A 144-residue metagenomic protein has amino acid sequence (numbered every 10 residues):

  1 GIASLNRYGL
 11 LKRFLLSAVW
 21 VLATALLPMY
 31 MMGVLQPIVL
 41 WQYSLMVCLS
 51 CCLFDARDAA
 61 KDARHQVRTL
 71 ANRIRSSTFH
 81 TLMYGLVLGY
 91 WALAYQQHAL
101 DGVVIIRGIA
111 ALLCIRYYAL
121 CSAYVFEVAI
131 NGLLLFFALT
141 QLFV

Functional and structural regions predicted by a protein language model:
G1, L22, Q42-A59, G108-A119: Transmembrane alpha-helical segments that form the membrane-embedded catalytic/substrate-channel core of multi-pass
G1, T81-A129: Transmembrane helix-loop-helix
G1-W20, V67-F79, I115-F143: Interhelical loop and helix-boundary elements at the membrane-water interface of polytopic inner-membrane proteins
F14, P37-W41, H80-T81, I105: Hydrophobic alpha-helical transmembrane segments
V19-M31, L45-S50, F136-A138: Hydrophobic cores of alpha-helical transmembrane segments in multi-pass inner/ER membrane proteins, independent
T24-W41, A92-D101, Q141-V144: Helix-coil boundary and interhelical linker segments in multi-pass alpha-helical membrane proteins
Y43, V47, V87-W91, L134-Q141: Helical transmembrane-bundle signal
V47-V87: Solvent-exposed interhelical
